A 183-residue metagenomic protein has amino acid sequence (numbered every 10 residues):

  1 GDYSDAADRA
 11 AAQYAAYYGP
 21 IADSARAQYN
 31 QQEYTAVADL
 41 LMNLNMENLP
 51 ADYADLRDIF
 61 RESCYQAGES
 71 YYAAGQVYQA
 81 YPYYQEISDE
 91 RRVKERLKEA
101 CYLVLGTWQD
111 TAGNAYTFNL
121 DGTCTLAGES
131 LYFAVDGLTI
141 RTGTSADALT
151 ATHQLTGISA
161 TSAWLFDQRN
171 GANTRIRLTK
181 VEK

Functional and structural regions predicted by a protein language model:
G1-A12, L41-I59, Y83-R96: Short solvent-exposed coil/turn linkers within tandem alpha-helical repeat scaffolds
A15-Y29, D58-Y72: Alpha-helical tetratricopeptide repeat
S63, Y84, L97-Q109, S162-W164 (+2 more regions): First exposed extracellular module after export/assembly in secreted or surface-exposed proteins
Y78, N114, T139-K183: Beta-sheet ligand-binding and adhesion/scaffold domains
L103-T156: N-terminal glycine/threonine-rich, aromatic-flanked beta-hairpin/loop signature
